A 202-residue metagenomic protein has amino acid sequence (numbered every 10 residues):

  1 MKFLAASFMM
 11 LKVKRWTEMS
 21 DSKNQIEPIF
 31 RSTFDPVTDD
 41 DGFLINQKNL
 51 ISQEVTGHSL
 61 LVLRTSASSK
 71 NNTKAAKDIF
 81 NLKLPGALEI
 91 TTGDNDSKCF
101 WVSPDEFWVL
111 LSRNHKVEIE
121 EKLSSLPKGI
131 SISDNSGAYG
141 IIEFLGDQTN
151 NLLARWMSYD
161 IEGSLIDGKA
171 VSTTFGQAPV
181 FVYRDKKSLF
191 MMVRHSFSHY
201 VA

Functional and structural regions predicted by a protein language model:
K2-A202: Basic, glycine/lysine-rich polyanion-binding surfaces/domains
